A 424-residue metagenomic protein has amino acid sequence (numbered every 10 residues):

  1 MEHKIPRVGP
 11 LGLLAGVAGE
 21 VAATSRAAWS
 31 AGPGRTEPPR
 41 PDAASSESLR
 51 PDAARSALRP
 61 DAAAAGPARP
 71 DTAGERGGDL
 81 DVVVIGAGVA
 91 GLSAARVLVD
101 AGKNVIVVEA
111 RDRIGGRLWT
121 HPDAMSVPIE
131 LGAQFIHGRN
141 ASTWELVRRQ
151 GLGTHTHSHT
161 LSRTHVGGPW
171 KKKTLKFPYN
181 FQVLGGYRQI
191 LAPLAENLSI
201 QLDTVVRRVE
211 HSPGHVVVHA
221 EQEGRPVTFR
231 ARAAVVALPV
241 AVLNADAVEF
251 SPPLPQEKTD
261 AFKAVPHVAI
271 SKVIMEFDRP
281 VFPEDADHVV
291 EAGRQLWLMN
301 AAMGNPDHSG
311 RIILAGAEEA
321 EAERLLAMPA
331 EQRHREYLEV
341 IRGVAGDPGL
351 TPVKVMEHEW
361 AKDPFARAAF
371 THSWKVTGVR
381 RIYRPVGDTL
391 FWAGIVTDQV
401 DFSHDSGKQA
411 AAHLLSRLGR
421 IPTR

Functional and structural regions predicted by a protein language model:
M1-V17: N-terminal secretory signal peptides and thylakoid transit peptides that target proteins across membranes
L14-A22, A28-G34, G66, P70 (+8 more regions): Conserved flavin/dinucleotide-binding core of flavoenzymes
G78-L80, G224-A233: Core beta-strand elements of the Rossmann-like FAD/NAD(P) dinucleotide-binding domain in flavoenzyme oxidoreductases
L80-V107: N-terminal Rossmann-like FAD-binding beta1-loop-alpha1 element of flavoenzymes
I85, V108, F229-L243: Short hydrophobic core segments
V99-A124: Glycine-rich FAD pyrophosphate-binding loop
F135-N140, T174-P193, P329: Short beta-strand to alpha-helix junction loop
L202-V217: A conserved short coil-to-beta-strand element within the FAD-binding core of flavoproteins
